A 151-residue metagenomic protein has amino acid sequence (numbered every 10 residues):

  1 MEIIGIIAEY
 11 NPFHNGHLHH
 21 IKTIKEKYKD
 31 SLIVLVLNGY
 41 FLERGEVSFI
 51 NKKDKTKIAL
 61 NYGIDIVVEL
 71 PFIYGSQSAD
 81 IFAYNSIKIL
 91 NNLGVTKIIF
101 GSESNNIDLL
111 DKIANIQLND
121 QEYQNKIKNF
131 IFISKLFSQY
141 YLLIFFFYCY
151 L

Functional and structural regions predicted by a protein language model:
M1-K52: N-terminal catalytic cores of NTP/NDP-binding nucleotidyl/phosphoryl-transfer enzymes
I21-K22, T56, I87: Generic structural signal for well-ordered alpha-helices, preferentially at hydrophobic/aromatic core positions
I50-D54, F82-N85: Charged helix-capping and loop-helix junction motifs
I64, E69-L151: Active-site cores that bind ATP or allylic diphosphates and position pyrophosphate for catalysis
